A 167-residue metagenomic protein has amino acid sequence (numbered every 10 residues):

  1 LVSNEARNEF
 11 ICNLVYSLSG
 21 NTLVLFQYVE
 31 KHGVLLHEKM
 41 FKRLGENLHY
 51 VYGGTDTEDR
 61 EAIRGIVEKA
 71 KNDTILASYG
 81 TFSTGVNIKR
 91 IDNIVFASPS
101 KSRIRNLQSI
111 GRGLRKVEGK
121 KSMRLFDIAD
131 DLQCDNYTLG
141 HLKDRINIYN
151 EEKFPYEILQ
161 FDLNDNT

Functional and structural regions predicted by a protein language model:
L1-R43: Conserved interdomain hinge at the start of the Helicase C-terminal
T22, I75, I94-V95, G113: Short, well-ordered beta-strand core segments
L23, H32-L35, G45-V86: Conserved helicase ATPase core of P-loop NTP-dependent helicases/translocases
V29-K31, T81-S83, P99-R103, L114-R115 (+1 more regions): Conserved nucleotide-binding/hydrolysis micro-motifs of P-loop NTPases
L44-N47, K89-N93, E118-L125, E152-F154: Short glycine-/polar-rich loops that comprise or flank the Walker A/P-loop and associated switch/sensor motifs
L76-A77, T84-P99, L107-Q108, S122-D127: A short beta-strand element within the Helicase C-terminal
R112-I146: Conserved segment of the helicase C-terminal RecA-like domain
R124, G140-T167: Long, hydrophobic alpha-helical segments
